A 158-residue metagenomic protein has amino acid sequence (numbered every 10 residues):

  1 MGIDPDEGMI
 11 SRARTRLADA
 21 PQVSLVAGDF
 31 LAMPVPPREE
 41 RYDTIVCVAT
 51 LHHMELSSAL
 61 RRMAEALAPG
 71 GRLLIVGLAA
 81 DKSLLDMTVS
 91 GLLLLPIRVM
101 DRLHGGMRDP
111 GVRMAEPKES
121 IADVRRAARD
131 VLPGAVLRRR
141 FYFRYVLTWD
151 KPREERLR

Functional and structural regions predicted by a protein language model:
M1-M33: Class I SAM-dependent methyltransferase SAM/SAH-binding core
A32-E40: Short amphipathic alpha-helix with an adjacent loop that forms part of the alpha/beta core around
V46: A conserved beta-strand element that flanks and buttresses the S-adenosyl-L-methionine
T50: Hydrophobic adenine-recognition pocket in adenosine-nucleotide-binding enzymes
M54-M63: A short, conserved alpha-helix within the catalytic core of class I
G70-G77: Conserved beta-strand signature within the Rossmann-like core of class I S-adenosyl-L-methionine
L78-A127: C-terminal alpha-helical "lid/dimerization" subdomain adjacent to the S-adenosyl-L-methionine
M114-L157: Conserved Class I S-adenosyl-L-methionine
